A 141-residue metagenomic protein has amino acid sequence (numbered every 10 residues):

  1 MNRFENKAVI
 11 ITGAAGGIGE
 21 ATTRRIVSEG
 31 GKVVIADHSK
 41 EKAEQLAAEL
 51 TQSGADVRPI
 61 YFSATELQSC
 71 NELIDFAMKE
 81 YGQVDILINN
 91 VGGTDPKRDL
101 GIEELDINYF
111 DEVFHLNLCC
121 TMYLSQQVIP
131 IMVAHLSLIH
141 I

Functional and structural regions predicted by a protein language model:
N2-V34: Canonical Rossmann dinucleotide-binding motif of NAD(H)/NADP(H)-dependent dehydrogenases/reductases, specifically
E29-L46: Conserved glycine-rich Rossmann-like NAD(P)H-binding loop of the short-chain dehydrogenase/reductase
K40-E41, Y61-L73, I107: The beta1-alpha1 cofactor-binding region of Rossmann-like NAD(H)/NADP(H)-dependent oxidoreductases
N90-R98: Conserved NAD(P)H cofactor-binding loop of Rossmann-fold oxidoreductase domains
R98-I102, D106-F114: Substrate-binding pocket helix/loop in short-chain dehydrogenase/reductase
S125-Q126: A short, exposed helix-loop element centered on a Lys and neighboring polar residues
I139-I141: Conserved small/polar residues in nucleotide/adenosyl-binding loops
